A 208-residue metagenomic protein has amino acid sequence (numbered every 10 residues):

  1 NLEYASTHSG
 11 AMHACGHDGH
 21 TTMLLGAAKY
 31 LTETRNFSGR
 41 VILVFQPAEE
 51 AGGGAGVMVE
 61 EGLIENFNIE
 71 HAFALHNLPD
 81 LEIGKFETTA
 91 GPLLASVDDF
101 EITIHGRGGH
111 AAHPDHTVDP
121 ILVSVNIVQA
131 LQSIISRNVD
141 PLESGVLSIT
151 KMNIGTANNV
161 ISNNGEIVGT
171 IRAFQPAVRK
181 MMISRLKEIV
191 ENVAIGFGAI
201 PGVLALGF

Functional and structural regions predicted by a protein language model:
L2-M12, D18-G19, L24, L31 (+1 more regions): Histidine/acidic-residue-rich, glycine-tolerant segments that coordinate divalent metal ions
H13-A14, P114, P176-M181: Ordered, soluble secondary-structure elements with a strong preference for glycine-centered loop motifs and nearby
V125-F208: Metal-dependent amide/peptide-bond hydrolase catalytic core, centered on the "pita-bread" metallohydrolase fold
